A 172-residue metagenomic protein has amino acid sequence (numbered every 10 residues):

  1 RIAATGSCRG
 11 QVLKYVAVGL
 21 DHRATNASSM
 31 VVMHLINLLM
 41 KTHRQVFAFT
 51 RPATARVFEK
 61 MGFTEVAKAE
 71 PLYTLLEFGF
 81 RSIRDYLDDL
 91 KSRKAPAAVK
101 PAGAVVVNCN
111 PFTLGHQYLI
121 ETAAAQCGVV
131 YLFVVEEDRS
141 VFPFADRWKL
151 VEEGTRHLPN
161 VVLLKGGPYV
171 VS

Functional and structural regions predicted by a protein language model:
R1-A17: Conserved beta-strand in the GNAT
C8-V12, K41-R44, A125-V129, H157-P159: Short glycine/proline-enriched coil/turn segments at helix->beta-strand junctions
V12, A53-T54: A generic "binding-loop/recognition-motif" signal
L13-A17, L38, V135-E136: Glycine-/proline-rich flexible loop or hinge segments
Y15, G19-M30, R56: Conserved glycine-rich acetyl-CoA-binding loop
A24-N37, K60, H116-E121: Conserved acetyl-CoA-binding loop-helix of GNAT-fold acetyltransferases
N37-A53: Conserved GNAT acetyl-CoA-binding A-motif
T50, F58-F63, K68-S172: Nucleotidyltransferase catalytic core that binds NTPs
